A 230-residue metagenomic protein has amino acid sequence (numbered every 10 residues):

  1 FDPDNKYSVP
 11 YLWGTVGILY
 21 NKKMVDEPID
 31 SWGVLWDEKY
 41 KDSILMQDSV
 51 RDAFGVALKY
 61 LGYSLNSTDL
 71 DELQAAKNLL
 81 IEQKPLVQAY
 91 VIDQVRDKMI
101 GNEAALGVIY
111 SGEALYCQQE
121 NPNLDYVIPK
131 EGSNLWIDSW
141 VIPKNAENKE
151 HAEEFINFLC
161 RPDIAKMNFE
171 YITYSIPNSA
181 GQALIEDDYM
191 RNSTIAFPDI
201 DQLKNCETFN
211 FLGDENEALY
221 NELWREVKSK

Functional and structural regions predicted by a protein language model:
F1-E103: Extracytoplasmic ligand-binding site segments that recognize negatively charged/polar headgroups
T15-M24, K59-Y60, W136-H151, M167-N168: A bilobed periplasmic-binding-protein/Venus flytrap-type ligand-binding module shared by bacterial periplasmic
V16, M24-D26, D42, V50-A53 (+4 more regions): Solvent-exposed loop/turn segments at secondary-structure junctions within structured extracellular/periplasmic domains
W32, V95-K98, A114, A152 (+1 more regions): Short, hydrophobic alpha-helical packing/hinge segments within bilobed ligand-binding/sensory domains
L73-E82, E120-K144, Y189-R191: Periplasmic-binding protein-like
I100-G101, L106-N123: A ligand-binding cleft/hinge motif common to bilobed small-molecule-binding domains
P143-K204: Mature extracytoplasmic/periplasmic domains
D201-K230: Conserved C-terminal helix/tail region of periplasmic/extracytoplasmic solute-binding proteins
